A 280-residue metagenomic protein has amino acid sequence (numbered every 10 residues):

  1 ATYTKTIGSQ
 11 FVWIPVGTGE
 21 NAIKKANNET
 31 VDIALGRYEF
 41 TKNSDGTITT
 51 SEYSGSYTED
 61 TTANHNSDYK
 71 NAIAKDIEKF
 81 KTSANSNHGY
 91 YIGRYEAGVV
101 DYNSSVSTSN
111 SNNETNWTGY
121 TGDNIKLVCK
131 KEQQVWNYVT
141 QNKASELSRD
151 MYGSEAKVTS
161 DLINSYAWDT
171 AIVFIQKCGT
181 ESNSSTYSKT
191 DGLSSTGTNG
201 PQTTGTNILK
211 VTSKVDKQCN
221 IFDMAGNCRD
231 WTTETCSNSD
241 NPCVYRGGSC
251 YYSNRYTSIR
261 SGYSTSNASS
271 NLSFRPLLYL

Functional and structural regions predicted by a protein language model:
A1-K5, S261-Y263: Asp/Glu-centered strand-loop micro-motifs enriched in Gly/Pro and often flanked by an aromatic residue
Y3-G8, E29-T30, G36-D223, L280: Short aromatic-cysteine micro-motif
G8-T18, A225-N227: Conserved SET/PR-domain catalytic core that frames the SAM/AdoMet-binding pocket
F11, D32, G89, P242-V244 (+1 more regions): A residue-level signal for beta-strand positions that form part of recognition/binding surfaces within mature
W13, N21-N28, A34, F40: C-terminal low-complexity, charged extensions that often adopt amphipathic alpha-helices
P15, A34-G36, G93, R246 (+1 more regions): Residues in well-ordered beta-strands of folded domains
G19-N21, T41, G98, Y251: Active-site/binding-pocket entry motifs
F40, Y166-D169, S195-L280: C-terminal, surface-exposed recognition/capping segments
